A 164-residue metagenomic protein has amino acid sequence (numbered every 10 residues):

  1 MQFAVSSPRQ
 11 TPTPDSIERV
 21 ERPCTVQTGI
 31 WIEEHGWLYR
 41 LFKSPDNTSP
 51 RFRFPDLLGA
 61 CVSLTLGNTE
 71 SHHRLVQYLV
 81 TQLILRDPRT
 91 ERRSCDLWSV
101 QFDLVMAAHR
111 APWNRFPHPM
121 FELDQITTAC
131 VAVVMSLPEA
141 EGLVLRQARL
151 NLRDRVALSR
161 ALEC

Functional and structural regions predicted by a protein language model:
M1-C164: A detector of short terminal or domain-flanking linear segments
